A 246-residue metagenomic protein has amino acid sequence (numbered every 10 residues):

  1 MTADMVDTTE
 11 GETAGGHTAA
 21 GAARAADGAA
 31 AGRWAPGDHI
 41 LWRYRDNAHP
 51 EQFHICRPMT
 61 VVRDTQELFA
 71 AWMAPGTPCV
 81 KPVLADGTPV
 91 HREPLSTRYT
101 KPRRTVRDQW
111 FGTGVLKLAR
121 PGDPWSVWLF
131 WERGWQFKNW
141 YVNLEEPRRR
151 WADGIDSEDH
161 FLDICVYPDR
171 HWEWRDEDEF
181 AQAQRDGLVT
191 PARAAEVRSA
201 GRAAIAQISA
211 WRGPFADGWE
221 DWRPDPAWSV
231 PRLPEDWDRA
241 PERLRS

Functional and structural regions predicted by a protein language model:
T2-G11, G15-F111: Charge-rich, low-complexity N-terminal segments
H54-P58, F111-G112, P124-S126, S157-F161: Short, surface-exposed coil-to-beta transition loops
D64-E67, G134-W135, V166-H171: Short acidic-glycine loop/turn motifs at beta-strand connectors
V80-A85, D153, A183-G187: A short, polar/proline- and glycine-enriched secondary-structure boundary/capping micro-motif
R107-G134, N139-P147: Phosphate/ribose-recognition catalytic cores of enzymes acting on nucleotide-derived substrates
G112-V115, V142, E146-W151, I155-Y167 (+2 more regions): Gly/Pro-enriched, hydrophobic low-complexity segments that function as extracytoplasmic propeptides/linkers
H160-Q207: A hydrophobic, small-residue-rich beta->alpha segment in the mid-to-C-terminal subdomain of diverse proteins
S199-S246: Cysteine/selenocysteine-centered motifs that mediate thiol-based redox chemistry or coordinate metal-sulfur cofactors
